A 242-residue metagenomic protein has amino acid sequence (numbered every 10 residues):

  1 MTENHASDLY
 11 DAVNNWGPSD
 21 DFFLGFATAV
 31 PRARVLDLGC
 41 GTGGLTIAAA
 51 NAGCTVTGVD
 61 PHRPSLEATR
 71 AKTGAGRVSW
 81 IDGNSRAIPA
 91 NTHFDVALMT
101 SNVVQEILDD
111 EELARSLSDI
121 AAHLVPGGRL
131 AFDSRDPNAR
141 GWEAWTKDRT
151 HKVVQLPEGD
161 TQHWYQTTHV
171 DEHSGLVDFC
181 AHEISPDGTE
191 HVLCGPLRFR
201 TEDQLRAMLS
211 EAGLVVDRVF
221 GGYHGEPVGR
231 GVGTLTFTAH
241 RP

Functional and structural regions predicted by a protein language model:
M1-A33: Conserved class I S-adenosyl-L-methionine
G39: Conserved S-adenosyl-L-methionine
G43-A87: Class I SAM-dependent methyltransferase SAM/SAH-binding core
A87-V96: A short acidic, Gly/Pro-enriched loop at the edge of an enzyme's catalytic core that lines a small-molecule cofactor
D95-E111: A short SAM/SAH-binding and catalytic strip from SAM-dependent methyltransferases
A114-P126: A short glycine-rich, Lys/Arg-flanked "PGG" loop and its adjoining helix->strand segment in the class I
A131-A207: SAM-dependent methyltransferase
P196-P242: C-terminal lobe and adjacent flexible extensions of AdoMet/dcAdoMet transferase-like proteins
